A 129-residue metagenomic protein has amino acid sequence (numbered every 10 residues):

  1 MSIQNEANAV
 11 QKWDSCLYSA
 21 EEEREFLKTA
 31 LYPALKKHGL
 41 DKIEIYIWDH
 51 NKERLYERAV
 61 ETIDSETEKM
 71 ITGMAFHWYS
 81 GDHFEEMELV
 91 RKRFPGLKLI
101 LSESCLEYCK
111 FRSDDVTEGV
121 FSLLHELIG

Functional and structural regions predicted by a protein language model:
S2, K42-Y46, M70-A75, K98-L101: Structural preference for beta-strand elements that scaffold enzyme active sites
S2-S65, H83-E88, K92: Active-site cleft segment of glycoside hydrolase catalytic domains centered on the general acid/base Glu
H50-A75, Y108-E118: Substrate-binding cleft/loops of secretory-pathway carbohydrate-active enzymes
G73-G129: Catalytic-core region of carbohydrate-active enzymes that cleave or remodel glycosidic bonds
